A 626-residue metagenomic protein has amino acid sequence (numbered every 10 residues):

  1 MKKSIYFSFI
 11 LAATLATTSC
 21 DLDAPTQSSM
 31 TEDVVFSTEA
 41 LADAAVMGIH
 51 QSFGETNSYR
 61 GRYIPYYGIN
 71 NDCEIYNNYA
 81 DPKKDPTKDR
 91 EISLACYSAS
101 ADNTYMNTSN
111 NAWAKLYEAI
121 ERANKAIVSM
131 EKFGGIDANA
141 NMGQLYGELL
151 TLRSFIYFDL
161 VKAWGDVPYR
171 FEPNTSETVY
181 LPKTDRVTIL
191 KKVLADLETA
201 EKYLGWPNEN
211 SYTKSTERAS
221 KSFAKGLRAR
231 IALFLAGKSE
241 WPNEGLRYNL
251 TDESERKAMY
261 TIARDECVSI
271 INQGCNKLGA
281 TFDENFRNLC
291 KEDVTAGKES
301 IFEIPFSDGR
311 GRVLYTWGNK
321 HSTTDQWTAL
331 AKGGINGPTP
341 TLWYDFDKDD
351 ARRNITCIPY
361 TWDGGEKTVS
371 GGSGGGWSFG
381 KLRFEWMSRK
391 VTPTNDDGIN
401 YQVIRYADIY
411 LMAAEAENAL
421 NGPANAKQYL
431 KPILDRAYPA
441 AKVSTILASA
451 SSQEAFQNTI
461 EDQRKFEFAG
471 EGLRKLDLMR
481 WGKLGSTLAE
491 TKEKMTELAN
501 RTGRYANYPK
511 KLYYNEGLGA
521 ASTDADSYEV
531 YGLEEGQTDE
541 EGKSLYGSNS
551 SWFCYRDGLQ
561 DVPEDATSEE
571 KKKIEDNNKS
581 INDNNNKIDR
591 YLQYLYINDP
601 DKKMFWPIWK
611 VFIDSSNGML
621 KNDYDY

Functional and structural regions predicted by a protein language model:
S4, L15-A40, V193, A229 (+2 more regions): Bacterial Sec-dependent N-terminal signal peptides
C20, L116-A119, K192-L194, S215 (+2 more regions): Long, intrinsically disordered, low-complexity segments
C20-N70, N107, I136, E240 (+3 more regions): Membrane-proximal, proline-rich intrinsically disordered regions
E32-D33, R60-A80, P173, G205-F223 (+4 more regions): Short, surface-exposed recognition loops and adjoining beta-strand edges that mediate ligand/DNA contacts, enriched
D43-M47, Q51-N57, K83-W164, T178-K191 (+6 more regions): Conserved, well-structured interaction surfaces
V161-K162, P168, N208, F234-N243 (+1 more regions): Short coil/turn linking the two alpha-helices of tandem helical-hairpin repeats
D265, N272-G376, F456, E471 (+2 more regions): Extended ligand-binding clefts on enzyme/binding-domain cores
